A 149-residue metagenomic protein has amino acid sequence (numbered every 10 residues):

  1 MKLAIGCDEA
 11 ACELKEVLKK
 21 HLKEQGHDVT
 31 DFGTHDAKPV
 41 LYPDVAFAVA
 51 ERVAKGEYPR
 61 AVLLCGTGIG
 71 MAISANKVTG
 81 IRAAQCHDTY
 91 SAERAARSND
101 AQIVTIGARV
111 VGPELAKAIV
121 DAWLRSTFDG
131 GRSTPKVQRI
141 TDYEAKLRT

Functional and structural regions predicted by a protein language model:
K2, E13, T30-F32: Helix-termini ("caps") and immediately adjacent flexible loops/tails, especially at membrane-solvent interfaces
A4-E24: Glycine-rich phosphate/diphosphate-binding loop of Rossmann-like nucleotide-binding domains
A4-G6, A10-A11, T89-T149: C-terminal binding/interaction regions
K20, F47, E51, I73 (+1 more regions): Alpha-helical segments flanking ligand/cofactor-binding loops in enzyme cores
D28-P39: A short beta-strand-loop structural module common to alpha/beta enzyme folds
K38-F47: Structural motif
A48-Q85: Helix-adjacent hinge/juxtasegments
